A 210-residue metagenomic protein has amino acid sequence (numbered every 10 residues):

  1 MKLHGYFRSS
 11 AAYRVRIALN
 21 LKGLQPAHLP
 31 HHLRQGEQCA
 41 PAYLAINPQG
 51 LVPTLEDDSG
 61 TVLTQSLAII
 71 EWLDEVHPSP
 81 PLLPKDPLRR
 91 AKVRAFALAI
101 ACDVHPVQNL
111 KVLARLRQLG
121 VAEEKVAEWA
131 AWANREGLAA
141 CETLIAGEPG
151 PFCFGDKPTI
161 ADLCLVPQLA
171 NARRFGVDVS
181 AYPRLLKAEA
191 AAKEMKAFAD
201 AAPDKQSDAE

Functional and structural regions predicted by a protein language model:
M1-K125: GST-like domain detector, emphasizing the conserved glutathione-binding G-site in the N-terminal thioredoxin-like
Y13, G36, E189, A209-E210: Generic structural signal for helix capping and beta-alpha/helix-loop junctions
L33-R34, L186, Q206: Conserved beta-strand edge residues that scaffold enzyme active sites
P81, G150-P151, A199: Substrate-binding/catalytic groove segments of enzymes that remodel or degrade extracellular structural polymers
I100-E194: GST-like fold's C-terminal all-alpha helical module
F198-E210: Terminal-tail/helix-coil boundary detector
